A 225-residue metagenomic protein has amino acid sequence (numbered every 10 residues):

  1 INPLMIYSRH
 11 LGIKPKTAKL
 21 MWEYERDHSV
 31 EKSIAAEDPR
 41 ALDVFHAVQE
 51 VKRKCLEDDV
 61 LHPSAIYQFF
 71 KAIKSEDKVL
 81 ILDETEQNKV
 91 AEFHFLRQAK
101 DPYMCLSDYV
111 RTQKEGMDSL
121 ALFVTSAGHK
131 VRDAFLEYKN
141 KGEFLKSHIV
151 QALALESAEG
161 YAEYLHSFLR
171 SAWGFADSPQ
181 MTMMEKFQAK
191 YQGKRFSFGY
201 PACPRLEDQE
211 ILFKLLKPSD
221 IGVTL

Functional and structural regions predicted by a protein language model:
I1-S147, M183, V223-T224: Active-site loops and adjacent core secondary-structure elements that bind or stabilize anionic groups
P3, R9-I13, T125, H129 (+6 more regions): Short, well-ordered loop/turn and helix-capping segments at boundaries between secondary-structure elements and domains
H62-D77, S167-L225: Compositionally biased, low-complexity/repeat regions
S126, F135-R170: Conserved mixed alpha/beta catalytic, RNA-binding, or beta-rich assembly cores of soluble enzyme, regulatory
